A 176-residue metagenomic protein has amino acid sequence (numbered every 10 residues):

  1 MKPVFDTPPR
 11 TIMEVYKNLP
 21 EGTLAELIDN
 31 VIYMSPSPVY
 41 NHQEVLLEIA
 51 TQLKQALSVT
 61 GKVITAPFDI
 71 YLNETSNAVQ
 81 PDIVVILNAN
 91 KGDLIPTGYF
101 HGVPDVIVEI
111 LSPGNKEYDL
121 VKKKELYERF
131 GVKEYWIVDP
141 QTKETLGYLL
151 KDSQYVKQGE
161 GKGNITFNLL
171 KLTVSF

Functional and structural regions predicted by a protein language model:
M1-F176: Gly/Pro/Ser/Thr-rich low-complexity, intrinsically disordered segments predominantly at protein N-termini
